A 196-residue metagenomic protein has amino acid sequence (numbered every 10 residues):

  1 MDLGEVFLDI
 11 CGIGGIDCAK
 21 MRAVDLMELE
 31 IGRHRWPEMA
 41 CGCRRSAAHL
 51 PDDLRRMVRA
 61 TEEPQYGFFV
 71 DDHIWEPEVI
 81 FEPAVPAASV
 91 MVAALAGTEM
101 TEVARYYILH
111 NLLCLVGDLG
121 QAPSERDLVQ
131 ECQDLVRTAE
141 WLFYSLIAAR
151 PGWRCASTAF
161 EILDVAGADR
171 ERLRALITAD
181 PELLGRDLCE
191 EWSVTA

Functional and structural regions predicted by a protein language model:
M1-R35, L50, E63-G67, A88 (+1 more regions): Non-catalytic terminal/accessory regions
D2, I10, K20-G97, A104-G120 (+1 more regions): Alpha-helical solenoid scaffolds in large eukaryotic transport, assembly, and signaling factors
R33-R35, W75, V79, V92 (+1 more regions): Eukaryote-skewed repeat-based solenoidal scaffolds used as protein-protein interaction platforms, primarily
